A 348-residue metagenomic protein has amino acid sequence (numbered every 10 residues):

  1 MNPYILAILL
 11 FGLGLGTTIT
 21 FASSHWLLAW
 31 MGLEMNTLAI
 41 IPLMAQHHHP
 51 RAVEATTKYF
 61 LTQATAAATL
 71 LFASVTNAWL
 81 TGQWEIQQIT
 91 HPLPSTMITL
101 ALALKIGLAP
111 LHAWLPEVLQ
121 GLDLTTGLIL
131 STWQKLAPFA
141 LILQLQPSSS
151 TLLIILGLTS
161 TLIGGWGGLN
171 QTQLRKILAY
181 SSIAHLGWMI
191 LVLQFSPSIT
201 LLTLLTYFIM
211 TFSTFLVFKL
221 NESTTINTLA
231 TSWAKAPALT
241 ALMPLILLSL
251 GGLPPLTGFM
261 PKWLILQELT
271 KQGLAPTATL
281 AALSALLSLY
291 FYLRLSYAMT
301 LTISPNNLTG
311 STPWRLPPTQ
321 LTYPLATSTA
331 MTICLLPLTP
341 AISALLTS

Functional and structural regions predicted by a protein language model:
M1-S348: Core, highly hydrophobic multi-pass alpha-helical transmembrane subunits of bioenergetic inner membranes
